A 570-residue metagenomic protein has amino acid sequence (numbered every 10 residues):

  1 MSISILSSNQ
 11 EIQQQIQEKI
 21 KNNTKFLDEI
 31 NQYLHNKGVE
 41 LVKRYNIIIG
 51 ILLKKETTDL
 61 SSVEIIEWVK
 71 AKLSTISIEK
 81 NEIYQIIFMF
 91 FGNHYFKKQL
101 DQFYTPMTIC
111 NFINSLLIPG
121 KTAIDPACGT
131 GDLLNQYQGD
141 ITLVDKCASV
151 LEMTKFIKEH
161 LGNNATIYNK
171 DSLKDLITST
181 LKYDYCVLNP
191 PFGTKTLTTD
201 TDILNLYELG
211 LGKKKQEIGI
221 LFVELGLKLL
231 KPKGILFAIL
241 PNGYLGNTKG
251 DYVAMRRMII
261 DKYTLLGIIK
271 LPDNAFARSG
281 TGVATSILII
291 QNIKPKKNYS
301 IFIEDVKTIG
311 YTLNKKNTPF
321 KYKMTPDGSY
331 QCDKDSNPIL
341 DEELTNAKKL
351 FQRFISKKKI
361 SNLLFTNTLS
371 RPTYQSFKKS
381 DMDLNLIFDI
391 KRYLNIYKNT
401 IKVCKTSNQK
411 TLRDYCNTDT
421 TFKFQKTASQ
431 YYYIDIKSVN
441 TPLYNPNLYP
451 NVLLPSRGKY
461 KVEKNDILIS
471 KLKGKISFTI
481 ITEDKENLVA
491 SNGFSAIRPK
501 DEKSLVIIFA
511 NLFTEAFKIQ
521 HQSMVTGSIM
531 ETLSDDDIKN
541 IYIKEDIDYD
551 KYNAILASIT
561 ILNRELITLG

Functional and structural regions predicted by a protein language model:
I12-N31, K37-V144, V150-M153: Class I S-adenosyl-L-methionine
Q99-L188, G193-T194, K233, P241-G243 (+1 more regions): Conserved S-adenosyl-L-methionine
K214-F276, T281-I289: Conserved Class I SAM-dependent methyltransferase catalytic core
L288, N487-S495, T526-Y552: A short glycine-rich beta-alpha junction/loop motif
K349-F424, E545-G570: Non-catalytic DNA-recognition/assembly elements of restriction-modification systems
L364, Q375, D381, T514-I541: Specificity-determining recognition surfaces
R413-K423, I436-K464: Sequence-specific dsDNA recognition surfaces
K464, S470-F513: A short beta-sheet element
